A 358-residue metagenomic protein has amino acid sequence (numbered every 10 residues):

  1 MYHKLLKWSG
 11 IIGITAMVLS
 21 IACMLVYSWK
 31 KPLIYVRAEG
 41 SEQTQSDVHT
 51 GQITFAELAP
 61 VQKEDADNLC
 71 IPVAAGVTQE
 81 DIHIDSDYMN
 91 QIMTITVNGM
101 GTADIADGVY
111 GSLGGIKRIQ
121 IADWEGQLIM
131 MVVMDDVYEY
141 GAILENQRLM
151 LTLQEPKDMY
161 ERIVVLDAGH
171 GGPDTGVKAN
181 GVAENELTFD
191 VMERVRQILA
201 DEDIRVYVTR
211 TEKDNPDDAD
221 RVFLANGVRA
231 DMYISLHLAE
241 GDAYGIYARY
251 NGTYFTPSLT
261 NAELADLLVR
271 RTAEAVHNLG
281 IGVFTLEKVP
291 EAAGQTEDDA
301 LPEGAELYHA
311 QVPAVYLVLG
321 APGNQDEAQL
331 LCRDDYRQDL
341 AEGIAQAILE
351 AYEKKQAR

Functional and structural regions predicted by a protein language model:
M1-V165, P173, D201, L238: Short linear recognition/processing motifs and adjacent strand/loop elements at protein termini and domain edges
L6, V182-R358: Active-site-proximal helix/loop segments of hydrolytic enzymes
T78, V177, D214: Generic anion/oxyanion-binding catalytic loop in active/binding sites
I84-S86, G108-Y110, E145, A179 (+3 more regions): Surface-exposed beta-strand edges and their flanking turn/coil or helix-capping segments
Y160-I163, A168-V191: Active-site-proximal loop motif in hydrolases
